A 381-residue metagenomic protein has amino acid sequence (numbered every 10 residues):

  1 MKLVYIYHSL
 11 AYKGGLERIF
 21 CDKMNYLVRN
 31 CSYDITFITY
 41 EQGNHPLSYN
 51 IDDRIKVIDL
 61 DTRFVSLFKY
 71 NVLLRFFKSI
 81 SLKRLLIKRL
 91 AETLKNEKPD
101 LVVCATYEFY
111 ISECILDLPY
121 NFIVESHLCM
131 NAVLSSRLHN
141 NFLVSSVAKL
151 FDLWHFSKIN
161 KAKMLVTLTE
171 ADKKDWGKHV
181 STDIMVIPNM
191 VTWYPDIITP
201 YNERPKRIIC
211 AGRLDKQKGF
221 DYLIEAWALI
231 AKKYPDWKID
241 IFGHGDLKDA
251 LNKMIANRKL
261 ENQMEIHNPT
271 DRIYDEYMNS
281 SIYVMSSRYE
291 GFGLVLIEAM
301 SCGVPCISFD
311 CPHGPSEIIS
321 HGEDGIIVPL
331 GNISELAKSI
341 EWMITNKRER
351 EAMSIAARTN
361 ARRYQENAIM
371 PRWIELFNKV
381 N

Functional and structural regions predicted by a protein language model:
Y5-K13, Y26-F77, G177, V186: N-terminal strand-loop element at the rim of the active site of nucleotide-sugar-dependent glycosyltransferases
G14-D22, K206-L229, D246-K253, S334: A conserved mid-protein helix/loop that constitutes part of the nucleotide-sugar donor-binding site
K88-E92, S145-L165, H179: Membrane-proximal helix-turn-helix segments that form the acceptor-binding/catalytic region of lipid-linked
A171, M190: Carbohydrate-associated surface elements
D236, A256, E276, E335 (+3 more regions): A short, well-ordered alpha-helix in the C-terminal region of glycosyltransferases
P269, R288: Aromatic "clamp/platform" in nucleotide-sugar-dependent glycosyltransferases that forms part of the donor/acceptor
P305-F309: Short hydrophobic beta-strand element within catalytic cores of glycosyltransferases and related nucleotide-activated
S320-G322, I326-I333, E341-R348, R362: Conserved acidic donor-binding segment of nucleotide-sugar-dependent glycosyltransferases
